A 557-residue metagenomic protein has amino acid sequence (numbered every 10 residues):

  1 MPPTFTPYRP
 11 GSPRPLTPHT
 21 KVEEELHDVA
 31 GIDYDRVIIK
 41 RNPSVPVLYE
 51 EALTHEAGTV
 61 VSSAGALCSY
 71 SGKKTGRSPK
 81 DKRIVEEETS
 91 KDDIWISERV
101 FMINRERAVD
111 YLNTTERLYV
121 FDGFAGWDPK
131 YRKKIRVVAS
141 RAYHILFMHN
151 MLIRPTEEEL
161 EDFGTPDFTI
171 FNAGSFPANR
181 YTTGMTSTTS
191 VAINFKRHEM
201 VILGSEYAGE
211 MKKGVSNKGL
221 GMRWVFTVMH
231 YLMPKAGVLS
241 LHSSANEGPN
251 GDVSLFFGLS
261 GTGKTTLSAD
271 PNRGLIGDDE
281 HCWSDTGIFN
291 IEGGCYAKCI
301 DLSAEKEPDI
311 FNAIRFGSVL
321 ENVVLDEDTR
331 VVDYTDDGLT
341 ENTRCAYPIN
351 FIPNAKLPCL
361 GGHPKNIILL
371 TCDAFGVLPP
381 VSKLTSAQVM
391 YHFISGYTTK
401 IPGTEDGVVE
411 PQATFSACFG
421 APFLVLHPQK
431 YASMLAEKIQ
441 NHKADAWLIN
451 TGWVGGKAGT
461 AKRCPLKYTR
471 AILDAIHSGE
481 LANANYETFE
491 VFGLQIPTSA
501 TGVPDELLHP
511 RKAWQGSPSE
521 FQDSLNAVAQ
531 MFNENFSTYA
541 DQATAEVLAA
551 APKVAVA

Functional and structural regions predicted by a protein language model:
P2-F176: N-terminal accessory targeting/assembly segments
P3-P43, Y49, L53-H55, P234 (+4 more regions): Glycine-rich, often acidic-flanked micro-motifs that create phosphate/phosphodiester-binding or positioning elements
V85-T89, N194-A208, Q412-C418: Gly-rich Lys/Arg/Thr-decorated short loops/hinges at beta-loop-alpha junctions or inter-strand turns that position
F168, G174-P177, T182-K235: Charged, amphipathic alpha-helical linker segments immediately N-terminal to NTP-binding catalytic cores
T262-K264: Conserved glycine(s) of the Walker
L267: Hydrophobic positions on the alpha1 helix immediately C-terminal to the Walker A/P-loop
D279: A cross-family detector of function-defining hotspots
K512, P518-A557: Generic C-terminus detector
